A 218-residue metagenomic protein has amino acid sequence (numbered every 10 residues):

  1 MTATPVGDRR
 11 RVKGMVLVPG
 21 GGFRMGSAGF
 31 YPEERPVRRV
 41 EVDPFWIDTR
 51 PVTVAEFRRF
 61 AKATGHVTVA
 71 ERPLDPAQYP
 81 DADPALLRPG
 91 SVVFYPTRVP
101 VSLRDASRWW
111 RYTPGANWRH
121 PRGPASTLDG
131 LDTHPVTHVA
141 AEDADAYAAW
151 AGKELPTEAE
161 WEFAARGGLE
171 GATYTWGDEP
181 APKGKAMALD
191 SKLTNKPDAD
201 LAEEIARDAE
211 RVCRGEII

Functional and structural regions predicted by a protein language model:
M1-R9: N-terminal pre-domain segments of enzymes
V6, L17, R24, R39-E41 (+1 more regions): Generic structural detector for well-ordered beta-strands
L17-V18, R24, G29, P73-I218: Functional-site microenvironments in short loops/helix caps that host divalent-cation chemistry
P32-R35: C-terminal, low-complexity/hydrophilic appendages and adjacent surface loops of extracellular/periplasmic anionic
R39-V52, L128-V139: Short active-site loop at a secondary-structure junction that contains or immediately precedes the catalytic residue(s)
F45, F60-V69, A151-G152: Short capping motifs at secondary-structure boundaries
